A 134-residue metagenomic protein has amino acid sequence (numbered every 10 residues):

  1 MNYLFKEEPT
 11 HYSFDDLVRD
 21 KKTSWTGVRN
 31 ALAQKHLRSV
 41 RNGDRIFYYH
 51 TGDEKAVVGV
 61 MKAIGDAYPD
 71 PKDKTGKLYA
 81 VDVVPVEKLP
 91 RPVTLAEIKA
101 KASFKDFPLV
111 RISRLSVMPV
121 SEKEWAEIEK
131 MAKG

Functional and structural regions predicted by a protein language model:
M1-R41, A132-G134: Compositionally biased, charged N-terminal/linker segments
M1-T10, D70-G134: Contiguous surface segments at macromolecular interaction interfaces
D16, R41, A56, K74-G76: Short glycine/proline-enriched turns and hinge-like loops at secondary-structure junctions
G27-A31, G65-P69, A102: Short acidic (Asp/Glu) patches
F47-Y48, K62: Hydrophobic beta-strand signal
Y49-K55: Short, charged beta-turn/beta-strand-edge "cap" motif at the junction between a beta-strand and an adjacent loop
A56-D66: Short beta-strand-centered aromatic/proline hotspots
